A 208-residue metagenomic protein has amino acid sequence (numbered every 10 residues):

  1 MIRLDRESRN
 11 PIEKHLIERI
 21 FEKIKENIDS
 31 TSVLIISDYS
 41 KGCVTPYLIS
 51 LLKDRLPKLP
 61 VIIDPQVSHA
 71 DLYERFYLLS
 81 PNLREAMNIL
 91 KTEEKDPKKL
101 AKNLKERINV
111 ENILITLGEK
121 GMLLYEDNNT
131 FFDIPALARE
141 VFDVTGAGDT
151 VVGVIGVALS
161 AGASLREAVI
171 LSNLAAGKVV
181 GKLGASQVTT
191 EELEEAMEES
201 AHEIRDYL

Functional and structural regions predicted by a protein language model:
M1-V33, Q187-L208: Conserved N-terminal subdomain of the carbohydrate kinase-like
R3-D5, S37, T116: Short beta-strand segments
N27, R107, K178-V179: Short alpha-helical functional segments enriched in proximate histidine and acidic residues
V33-I36, I49: Long hydrophobic segments that form regular secondary structure
K41-F131: Conserved phosphate/ATP/ADP-binding segment of small-molecule kinases
F76-N82, G121-G148, V152, M197 (+2 more regions): Flexible glycine/proline-rich, aromatic-decorated loop/lid segments
E111, L137-S200: Conserved post-catalytic alpha-helical subdomain immediately downstream of the catalytic base and nucleotide-binding
